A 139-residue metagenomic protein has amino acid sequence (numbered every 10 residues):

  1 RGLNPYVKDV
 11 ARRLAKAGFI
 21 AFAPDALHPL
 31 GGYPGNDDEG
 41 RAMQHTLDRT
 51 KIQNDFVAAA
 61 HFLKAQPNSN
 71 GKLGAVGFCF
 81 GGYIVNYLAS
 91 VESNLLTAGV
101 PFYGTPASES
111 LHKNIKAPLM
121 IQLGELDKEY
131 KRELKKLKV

Functional and structural regions predicted by a protein language model:
R1-A65: Serine-hydrolase catalytic machinery in alpha/beta-hydrolase-like enzymes
R1-G2, C79, G104, G124-E125: Glycine-rich His-Gly loop
N4-K8, G31, Y83, S110 (+1 more regions): Short N-terminal helix/helix-N-cap motif within the alpha/beta-hydrolase-1
F22, G99-V100, M120: Structural detector of well-ordered beta-strand residues that form the stable sheet scaffold of enzyme domains
V57-K116: Primarily recognizes the serine-hydrolase "nucleophile elbow" in alpha/beta-hydrolase and SGNH/GDSL folds
I115, I121-L123: Short beta-strand/loop motif that positions the catalytic acidic residue of the alpha/beta-hydrolase fold
K128-L134: Conserved alpha/beta-hydrolase "acid-adjacent" motif
V139: C-terminal catalytic histidine-bearing segment of alpha/beta-hydrolase fold enzymes
